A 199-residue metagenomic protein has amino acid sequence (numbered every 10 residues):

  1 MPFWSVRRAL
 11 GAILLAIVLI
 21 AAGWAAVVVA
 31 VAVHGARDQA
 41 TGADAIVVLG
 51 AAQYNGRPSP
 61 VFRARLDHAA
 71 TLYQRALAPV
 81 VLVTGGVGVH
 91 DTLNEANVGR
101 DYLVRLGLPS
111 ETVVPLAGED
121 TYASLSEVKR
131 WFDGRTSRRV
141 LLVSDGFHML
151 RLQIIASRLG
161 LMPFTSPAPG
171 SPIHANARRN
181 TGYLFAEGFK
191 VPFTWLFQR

Functional and structural regions predicted by a protein language model:
M1, A9-L10, D67, L141: Small/flexible residues
M1-P2, S59: A general, composition-driven signal for non-globular sequence regions
P2-D38: N-terminal type II signal-anchor transmembrane helix that functions as the membrane-insertion/stop-transfer segment
G11-A12, A69, I155, T194: General helical structural elements
V27-F185: A structural signal for short, hydrophobic/glycine-enriched beta-strand patches
R179, Y183-Q198: Short hydrophobic helices that act as membrane-entry/anchoring signals
